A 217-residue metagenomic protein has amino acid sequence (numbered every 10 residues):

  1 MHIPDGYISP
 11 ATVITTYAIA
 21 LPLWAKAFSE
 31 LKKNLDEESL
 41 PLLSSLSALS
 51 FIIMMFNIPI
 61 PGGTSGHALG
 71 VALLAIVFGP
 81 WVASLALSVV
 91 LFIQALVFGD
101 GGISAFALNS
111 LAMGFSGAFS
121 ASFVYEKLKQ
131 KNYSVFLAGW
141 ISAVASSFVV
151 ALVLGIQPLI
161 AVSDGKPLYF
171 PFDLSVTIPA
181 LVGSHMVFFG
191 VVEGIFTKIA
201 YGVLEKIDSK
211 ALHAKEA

Functional and structural regions predicted by a protein language model:
H2-P10, I14-T16, A20-L73: Hydrophobic transmembrane alpha-helices
I14-T15, L40-S45, S84-S88, L111 (+2 more regions): Hydrophobic alpha-helical transmembrane segments
S47-F51, V82-A95: Small-polar-interrupted transmembrane alpha-helices in polytopic inner-membrane proteins
I58-G62, V89-S120: Interfacial aromatic-anchored transmembrane helix boundaries in multi-pass membrane proteins
S84, L91-F92, S110, F115 (+3 more regions): Transmembrane helix-bundle signature of multi-pass membrane transporters/permeases
A112-A151: Short helix-perturbing small/polar motifs within transmembrane alpha-helices
L137-W140, K166-A217: C-terminal transmembrane helix-loop-helix hairpin of multi-pass membrane proteins
V144-L168: Juxtamembrane non-transmembrane "cap" segments at the membrane-aqueous interface of multi-pass membrane proteins
